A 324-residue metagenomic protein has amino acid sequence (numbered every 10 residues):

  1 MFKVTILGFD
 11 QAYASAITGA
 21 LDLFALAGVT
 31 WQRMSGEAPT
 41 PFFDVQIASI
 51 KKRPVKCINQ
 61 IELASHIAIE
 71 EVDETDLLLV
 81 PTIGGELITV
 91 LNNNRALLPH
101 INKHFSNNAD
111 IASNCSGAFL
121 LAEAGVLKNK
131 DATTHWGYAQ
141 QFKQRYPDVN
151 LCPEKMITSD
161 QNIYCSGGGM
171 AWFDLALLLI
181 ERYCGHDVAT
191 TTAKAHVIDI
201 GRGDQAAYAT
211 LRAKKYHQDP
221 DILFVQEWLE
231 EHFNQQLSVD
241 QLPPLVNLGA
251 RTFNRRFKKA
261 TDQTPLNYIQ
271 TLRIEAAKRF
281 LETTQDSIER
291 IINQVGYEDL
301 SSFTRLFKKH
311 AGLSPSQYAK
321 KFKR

Functional and structural regions predicted by a protein language model:
F2-A122: N-terminal functional module of multi-domain proteins
K128-M156, T191-T192: A conserved active-site-flanking secondary-structure segment within enzyme catalytic domains
T133, I269-K278, Q317-R324: Short, basic, alpha-helical segments at the C-terminal edge of helix-turn-helix-like DNA-binding modules
R145-Y183: Amphipathic alpha-helical segments enriched in hydrophobic/aromatic residues interleaved with Lys/Arg
M156-S166, Y183-E227, E231, L245 (+2 more regions): Short, Lys/Arg-enriched, Trp-marked, Pro/Gly-tolerant hinge/linker segments that flank
E181-G185, H217, F224-S238, F257 (+4 more regions): Basic, amphipathic alpha-helical hairpins
E230, Q236-L272, I292-Q317: Basic/polar phosphate-binding segments, predominantly the helix-turn-helix DNA-binding elements of transcriptional
